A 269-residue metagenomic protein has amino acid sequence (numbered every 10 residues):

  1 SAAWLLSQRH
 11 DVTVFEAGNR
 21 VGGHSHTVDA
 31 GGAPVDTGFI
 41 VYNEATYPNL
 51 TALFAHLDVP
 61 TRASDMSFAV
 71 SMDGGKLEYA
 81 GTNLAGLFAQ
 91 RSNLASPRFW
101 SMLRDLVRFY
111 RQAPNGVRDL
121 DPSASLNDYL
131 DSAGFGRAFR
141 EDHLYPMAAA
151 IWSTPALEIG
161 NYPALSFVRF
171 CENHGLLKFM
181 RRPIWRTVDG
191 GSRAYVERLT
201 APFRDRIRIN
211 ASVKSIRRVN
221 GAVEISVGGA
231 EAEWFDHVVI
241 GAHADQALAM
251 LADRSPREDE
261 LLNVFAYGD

Functional and structural regions predicted by a protein language model:
W4-Q8, A201, A252: Short, well-ordered alpha-helices that flank and scaffold nucleotide-derived cofactor binding pockets
S7-A30: Glycine-rich FAD pyrophosphate-binding loop
R9-H10, F203-R204, F235-D236: Short, well-ordered alpha-helix to beta-strand connector turns
H10-T13, T61, V238: Hydrophobic anchor at the start of a short beta-strand that flanks the dinucleotide cofactor-binding loop
G22, N210-S212, R218-D269: Central helical "cap/lid" subdomain
T27-T51: N-terminal glycine-rich dinucleotide-binding loop that anchors FAD/FMN and/or NAD(P) in oxidoreductases
E44-R169: Mobile amphipathic helical/loop "lid" adjacent to a hydrophobic cofactor/ligand pocket
R169-V227: Helical element adjacent to the flavin cofactor pocket in flavoenzyme catalytic cores
